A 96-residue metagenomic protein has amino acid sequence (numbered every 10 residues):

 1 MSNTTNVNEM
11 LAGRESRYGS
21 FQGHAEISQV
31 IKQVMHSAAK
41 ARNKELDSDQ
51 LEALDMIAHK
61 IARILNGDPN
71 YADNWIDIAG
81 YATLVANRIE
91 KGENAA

Functional and structural regions predicted by a protein language model:
M1-A96: Intrinsically disordered, low-complexity regulatory regions that flank transcription factor DNA-binding cores
